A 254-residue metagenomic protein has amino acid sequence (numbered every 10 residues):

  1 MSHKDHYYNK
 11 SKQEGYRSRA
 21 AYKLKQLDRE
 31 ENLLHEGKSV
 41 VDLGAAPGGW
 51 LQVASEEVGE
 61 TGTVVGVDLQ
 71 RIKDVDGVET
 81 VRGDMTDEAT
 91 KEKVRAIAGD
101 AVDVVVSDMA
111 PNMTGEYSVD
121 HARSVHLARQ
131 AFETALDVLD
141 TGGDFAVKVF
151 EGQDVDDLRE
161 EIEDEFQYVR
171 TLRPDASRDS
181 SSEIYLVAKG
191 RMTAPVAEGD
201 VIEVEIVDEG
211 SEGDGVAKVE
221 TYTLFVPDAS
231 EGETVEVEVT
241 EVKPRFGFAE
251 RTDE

Functional and structural regions predicted by a protein language model:
M1-E254: SAM-dependent transferase fold signal centered on methyltransferase-like domains, encompassing both Class I
